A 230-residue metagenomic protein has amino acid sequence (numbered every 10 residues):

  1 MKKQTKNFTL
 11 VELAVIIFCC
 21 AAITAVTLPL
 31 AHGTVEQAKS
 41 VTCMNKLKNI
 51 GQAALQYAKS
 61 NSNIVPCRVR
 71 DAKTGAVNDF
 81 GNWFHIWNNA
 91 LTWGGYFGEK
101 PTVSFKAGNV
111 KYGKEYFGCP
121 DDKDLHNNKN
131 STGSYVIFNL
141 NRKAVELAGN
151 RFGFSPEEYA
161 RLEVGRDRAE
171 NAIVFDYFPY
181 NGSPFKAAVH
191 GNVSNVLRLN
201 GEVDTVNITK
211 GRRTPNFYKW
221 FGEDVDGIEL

Functional and structural regions predicted by a protein language model:
M1-K2, F18, Q56, G75: Short acidic linear motifs
K2-N45: Amphipathic alpha-helical segments typified by the pilin-like N-terminal helix that continues immediately C-terminal
V41-L230: Short, well-structured segments within or immediately adjacent to enzyme catalytic domains that line ligand-binding
